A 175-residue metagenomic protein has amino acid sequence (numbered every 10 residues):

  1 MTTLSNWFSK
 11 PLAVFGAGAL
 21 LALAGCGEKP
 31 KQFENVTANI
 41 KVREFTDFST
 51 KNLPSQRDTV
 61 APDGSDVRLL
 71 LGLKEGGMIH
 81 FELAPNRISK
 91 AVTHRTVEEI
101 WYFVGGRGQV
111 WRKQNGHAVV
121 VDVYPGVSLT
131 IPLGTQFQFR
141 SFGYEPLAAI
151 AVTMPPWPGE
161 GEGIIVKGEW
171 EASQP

Functional and structural regions predicted by a protein language model:
T2-F15: Bacterial N-terminal signal peptides that target proteins for export
G18-G25: Hydrophobic h-region of N-terminal signal peptides that target proteins for export in Gram-negative bacteria
C26-H80, I88-A91, G161-P175: A short, N-terminal "cap"/entry segment at the start of jelly-roll beta-barrel domains of the cupin/DSBH fold
E82-A84, R95-V110, V152: Short, conserved beta-strand element in jelly-roll/cupin
P85-R87, T96-V97, R107, G116 (+2 more regions): A generic "binding-loop/recognition-motif" signal
S89-A91, V110-W111, I131, F137-Y144: Short beta-strand His + acidic residue motifs that chelate non-heme Fe in jelly-roll/DSBH and cupin folds
G116-L133: Short acidic-glycine-tyrosine-enriched beta hairpin
E145-G163: A short hydrophobic beta-strand segment most commonly corresponding to one strand of the jelly-roll/cupin
